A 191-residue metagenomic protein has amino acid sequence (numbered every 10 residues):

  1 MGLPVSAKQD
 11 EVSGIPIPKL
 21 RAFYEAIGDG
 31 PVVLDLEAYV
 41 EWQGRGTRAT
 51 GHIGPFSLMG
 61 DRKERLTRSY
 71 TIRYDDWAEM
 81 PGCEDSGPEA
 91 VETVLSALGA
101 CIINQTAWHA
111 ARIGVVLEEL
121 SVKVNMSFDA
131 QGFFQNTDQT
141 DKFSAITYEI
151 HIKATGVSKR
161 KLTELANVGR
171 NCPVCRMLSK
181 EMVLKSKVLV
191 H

Functional and structural regions predicted by a protein language model:
M1-S96, T106-H191: Extended beta-strand/beta-hairpin segments
L98-I102: Alpha-helical metal-binding/catalytic segments enriched in His/Glu/Asp
